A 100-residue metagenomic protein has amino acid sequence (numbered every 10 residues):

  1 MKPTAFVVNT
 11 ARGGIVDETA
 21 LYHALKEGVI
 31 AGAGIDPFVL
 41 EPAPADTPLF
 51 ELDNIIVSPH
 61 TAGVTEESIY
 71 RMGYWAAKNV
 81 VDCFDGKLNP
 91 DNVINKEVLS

Functional and structural regions predicted by a protein language model:
P3-S100: Rossmann-like dinucleotide-binding domain for NAD(H)/NADP(H)
